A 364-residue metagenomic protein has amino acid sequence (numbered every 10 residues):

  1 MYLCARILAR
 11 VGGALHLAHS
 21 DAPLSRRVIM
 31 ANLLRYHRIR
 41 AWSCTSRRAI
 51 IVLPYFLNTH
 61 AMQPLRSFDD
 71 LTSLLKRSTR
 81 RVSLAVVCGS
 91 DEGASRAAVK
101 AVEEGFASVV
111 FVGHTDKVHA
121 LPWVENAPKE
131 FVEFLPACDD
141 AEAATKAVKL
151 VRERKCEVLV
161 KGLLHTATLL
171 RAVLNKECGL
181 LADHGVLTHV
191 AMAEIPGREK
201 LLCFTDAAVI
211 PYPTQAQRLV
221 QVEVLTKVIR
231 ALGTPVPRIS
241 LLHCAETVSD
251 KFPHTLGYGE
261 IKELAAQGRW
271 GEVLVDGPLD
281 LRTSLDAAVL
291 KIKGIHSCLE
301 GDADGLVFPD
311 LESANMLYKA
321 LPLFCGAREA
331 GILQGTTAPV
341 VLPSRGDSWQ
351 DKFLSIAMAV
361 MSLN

Functional and structural regions predicted by a protein language model:
Y2, H16, N32, Y36-R38 (+1 more regions): Short, positively charged and aromatic/hydrophobic N-terminal segments
A9, A14-H19: Residue-level detector of structural "landmarks"
R26-R27, R48: Arginine-selective low-complexity/disordered segments
V28-A31, A41: Short amphipathic, helix-prone segments within low-complexity/disordered or flexible regions
A61-L299, D304-F308, S313-N364: Anion-binding alpha/beta catalytic cores of soluble intermediary-metabolism enzymes, centered on
